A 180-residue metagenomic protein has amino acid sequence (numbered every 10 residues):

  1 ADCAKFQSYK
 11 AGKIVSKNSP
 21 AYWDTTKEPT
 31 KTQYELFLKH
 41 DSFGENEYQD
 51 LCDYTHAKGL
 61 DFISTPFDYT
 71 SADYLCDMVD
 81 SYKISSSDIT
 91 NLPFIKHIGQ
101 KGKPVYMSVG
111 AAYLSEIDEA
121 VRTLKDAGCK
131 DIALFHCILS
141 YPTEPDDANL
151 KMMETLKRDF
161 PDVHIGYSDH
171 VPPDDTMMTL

Functional and structural regions predicted by a protein language model:
A1-L180: Catalytic cores and adjacent flexible loops of soluble metabolic enzymes that perform enolate/carbanion chemistry on
